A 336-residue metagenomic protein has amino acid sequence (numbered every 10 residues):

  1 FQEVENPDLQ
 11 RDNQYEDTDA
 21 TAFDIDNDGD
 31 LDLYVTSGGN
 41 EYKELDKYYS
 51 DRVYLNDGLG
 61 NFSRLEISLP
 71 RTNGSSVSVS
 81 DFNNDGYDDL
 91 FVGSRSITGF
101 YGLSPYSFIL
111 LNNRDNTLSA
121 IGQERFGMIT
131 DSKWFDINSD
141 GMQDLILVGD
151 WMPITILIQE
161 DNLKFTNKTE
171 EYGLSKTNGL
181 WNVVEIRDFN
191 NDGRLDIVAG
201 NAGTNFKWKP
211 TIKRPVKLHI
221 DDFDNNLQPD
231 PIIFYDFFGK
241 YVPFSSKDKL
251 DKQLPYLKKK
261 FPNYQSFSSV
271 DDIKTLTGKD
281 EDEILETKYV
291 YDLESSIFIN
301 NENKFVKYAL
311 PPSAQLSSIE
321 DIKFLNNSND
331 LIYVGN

Functional and structural regions predicted by a protein language model:
F1-Y15, S50-T72, S104-G127, I158-G179 (+2 more regions): Blade-edge motifs of beta-propeller repeat domains
E16-N27, E66-I67, G74-N84, I129-S139 (+5 more regions): Beta-propeller blade termini
F23-L31, V35-E41, L45-S50, L55 (+1 more regions): Hydrophobic or amphipathic alpha-helical targeting/insertion segments
G29-V35, G86-D88, G141-L145, G193-L195 (+4 more regions): Glycine-aliphatic tripeptides that mark coil-to-beta-strand junctions in extracellular and membrane proteins
L33-S37, L90-S94, D144-G149, I197-N201 (+2 more regions): Hydrophobic beta-strand segments that make up the repeating blades of beta-propeller and related beta-repeat
G39-K43, S96-F100, M152-P153, T204-F206: Short glycine/acidic-enriched loop and turn motifs that connect beta-strands
F108, A120-I137, G141-I156, Y172 (+1 more regions): Internal metal/ion-chelating core segments
K168-H219: Conserved, well-structured beta-alpha core segment at the onset of a catalytic domain
